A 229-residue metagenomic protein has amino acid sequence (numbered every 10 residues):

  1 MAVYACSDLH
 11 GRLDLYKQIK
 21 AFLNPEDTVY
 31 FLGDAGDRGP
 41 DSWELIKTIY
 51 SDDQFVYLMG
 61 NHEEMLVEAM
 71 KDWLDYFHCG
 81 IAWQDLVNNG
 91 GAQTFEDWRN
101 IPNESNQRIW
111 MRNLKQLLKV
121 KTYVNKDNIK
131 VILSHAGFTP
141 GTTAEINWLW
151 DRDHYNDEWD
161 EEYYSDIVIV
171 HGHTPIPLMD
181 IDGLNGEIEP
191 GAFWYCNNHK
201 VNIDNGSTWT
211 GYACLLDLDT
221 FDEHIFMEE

Functional and structural regions predicted by a protein language model:
M1-T48: N-terminal active-site segment of His-dependent metallophosphoesterases
C6-S7, V29-G33, Y57-N61, S134 (+2 more regions): Active-site neighborhood of phospho(di)ester-bond hydrolases with catalytic His/Asp-centered motifs
H10-D14, D37-P40, E64-V67, P140-G141 (+2 more regions): Active-site environment of divalent metal-dependent phosphoester hydrolases
E26, L117-V120, L133, H171 (+3 more regions): Conserved hydrophobic/aromatic beta-strand scaffold that supports enzyme active sites
S42-K121, N128-I129, D157-E158: Active-site neighborhood of divalent metal-dependent phosphoester bond hydrolases
N103-I181: His/acidic metal-ligating clusters that form di-metal
I176-G206: A conserved acidic, glycine/proline-rich C-terminal tail/linker
C196-E229: Binuclear metal-dependent phosphoesterase catalytic core
